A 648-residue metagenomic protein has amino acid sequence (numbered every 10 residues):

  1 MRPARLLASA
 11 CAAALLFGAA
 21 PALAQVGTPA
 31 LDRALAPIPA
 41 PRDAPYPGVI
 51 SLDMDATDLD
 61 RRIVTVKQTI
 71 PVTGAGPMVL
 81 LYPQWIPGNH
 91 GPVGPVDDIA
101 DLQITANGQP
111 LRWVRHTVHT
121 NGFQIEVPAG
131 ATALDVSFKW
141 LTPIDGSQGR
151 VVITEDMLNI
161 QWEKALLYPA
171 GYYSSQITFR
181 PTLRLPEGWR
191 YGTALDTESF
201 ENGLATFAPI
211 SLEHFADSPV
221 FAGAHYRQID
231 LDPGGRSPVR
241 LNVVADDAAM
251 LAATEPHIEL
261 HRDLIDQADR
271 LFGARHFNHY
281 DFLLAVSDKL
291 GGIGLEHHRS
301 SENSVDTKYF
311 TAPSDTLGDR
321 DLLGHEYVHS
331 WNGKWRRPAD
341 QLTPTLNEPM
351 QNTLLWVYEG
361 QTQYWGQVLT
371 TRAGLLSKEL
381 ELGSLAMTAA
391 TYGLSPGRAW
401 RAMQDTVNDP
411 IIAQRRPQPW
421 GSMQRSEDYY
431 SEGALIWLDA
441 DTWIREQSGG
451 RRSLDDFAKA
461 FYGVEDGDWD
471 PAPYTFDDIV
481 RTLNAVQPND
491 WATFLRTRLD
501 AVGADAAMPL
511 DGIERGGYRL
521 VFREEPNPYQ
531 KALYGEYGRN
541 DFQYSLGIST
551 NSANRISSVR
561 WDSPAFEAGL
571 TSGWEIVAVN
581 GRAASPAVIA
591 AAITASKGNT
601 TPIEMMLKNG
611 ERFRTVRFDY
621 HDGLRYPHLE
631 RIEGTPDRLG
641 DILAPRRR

Functional and structural regions predicted by a protein language model:
P3-L23: Gram-negative bacterial Sec-dependent N-terminal signal peptides
Q25-L59: N-terminal, polar/Ser/Thr-rich
A44-Y46, T57, I63, K67-T69 (+4 more regions): Non-catalytic architectural context of zinc metalloproteases
G48, R62-V64, A100, T132 (+7 more regions): Envelope-exposed proteins and targeting segments
K67, P77-Y82: Ligand-binding face of N-terminal immunoglobulin V-set domains in extracellular IgSF glycoproteins
Q68, D230-L355, Q361, W365: Juxtacatalytic substrate-recognition/specificity segment
V328-S330, V357-E379, T388: Extended catalytic-interface subdomain
G366, L376-R648: C-terminal recognition in membrane/secretory proteostasis and scaffolding
